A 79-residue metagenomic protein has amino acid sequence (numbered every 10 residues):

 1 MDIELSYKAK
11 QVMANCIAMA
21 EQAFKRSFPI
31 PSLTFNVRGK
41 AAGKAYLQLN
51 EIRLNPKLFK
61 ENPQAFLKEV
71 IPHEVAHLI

Functional and structural regions predicted by a protein language model:
M1-E69, L78-I79: Active-site-proximal or metal-binding-adjacent scaffold patches in catalytic folds
E74: Walker B catalytic acidic pair
